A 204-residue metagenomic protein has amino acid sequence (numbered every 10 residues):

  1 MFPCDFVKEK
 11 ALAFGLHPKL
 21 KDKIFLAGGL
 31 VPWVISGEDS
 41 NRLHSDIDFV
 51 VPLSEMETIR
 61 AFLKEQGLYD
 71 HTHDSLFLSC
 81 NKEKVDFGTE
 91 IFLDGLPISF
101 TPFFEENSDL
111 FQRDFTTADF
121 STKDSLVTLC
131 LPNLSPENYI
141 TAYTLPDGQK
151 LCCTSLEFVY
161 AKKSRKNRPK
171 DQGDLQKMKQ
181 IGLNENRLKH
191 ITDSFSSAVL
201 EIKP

Functional and structural regions predicted by a protein language model:
M1-P204: Compositionally biased terminal segments of proteins
